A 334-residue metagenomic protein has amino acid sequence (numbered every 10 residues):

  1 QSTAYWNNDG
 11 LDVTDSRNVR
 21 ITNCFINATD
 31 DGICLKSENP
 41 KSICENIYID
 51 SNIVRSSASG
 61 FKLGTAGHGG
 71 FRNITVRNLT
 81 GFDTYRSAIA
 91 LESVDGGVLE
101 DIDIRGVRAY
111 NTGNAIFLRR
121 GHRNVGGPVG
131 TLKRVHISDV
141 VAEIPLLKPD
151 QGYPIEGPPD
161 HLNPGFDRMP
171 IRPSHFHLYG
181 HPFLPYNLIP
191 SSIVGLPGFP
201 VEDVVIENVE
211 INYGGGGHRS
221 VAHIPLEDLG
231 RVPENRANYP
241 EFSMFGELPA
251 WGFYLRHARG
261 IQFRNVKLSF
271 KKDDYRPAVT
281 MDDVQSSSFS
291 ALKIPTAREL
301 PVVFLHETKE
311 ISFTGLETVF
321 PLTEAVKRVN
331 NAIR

Functional and structural regions predicted by a protein language model:
Q1-R334: Extracellular/periplasmic carbohydrate-active domains that bind, remodel, or depolymerize complex polysaccharides
